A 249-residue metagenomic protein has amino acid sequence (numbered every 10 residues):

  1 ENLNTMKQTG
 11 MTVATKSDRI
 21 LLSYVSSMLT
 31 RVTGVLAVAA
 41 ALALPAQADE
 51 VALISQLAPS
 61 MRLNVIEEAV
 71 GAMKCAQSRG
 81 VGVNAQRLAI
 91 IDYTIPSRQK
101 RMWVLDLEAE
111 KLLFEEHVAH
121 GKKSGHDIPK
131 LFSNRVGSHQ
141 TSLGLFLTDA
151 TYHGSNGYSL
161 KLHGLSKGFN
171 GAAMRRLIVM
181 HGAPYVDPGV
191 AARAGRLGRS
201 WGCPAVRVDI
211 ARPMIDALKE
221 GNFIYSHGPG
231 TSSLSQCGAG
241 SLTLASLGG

Functional and structural regions predicted by a protein language model:
E1-M28: N-terminal secretory signal peptides that target proteins for export/translocation
T5, A41-Q47, L53: N-terminal leader/targeting segments and the immediately adjacent pre-domain N-terminus
T12-K16, T33, P45-Q47: N-terminal targeting leaders of exported, membrane, and organelle-targeted proteins
S27, R31-A43: Bacterial N-terminal signal peptides
A48-W201, D209-G249: Cell wall/extracellular polymer interaction/catalysis modules
